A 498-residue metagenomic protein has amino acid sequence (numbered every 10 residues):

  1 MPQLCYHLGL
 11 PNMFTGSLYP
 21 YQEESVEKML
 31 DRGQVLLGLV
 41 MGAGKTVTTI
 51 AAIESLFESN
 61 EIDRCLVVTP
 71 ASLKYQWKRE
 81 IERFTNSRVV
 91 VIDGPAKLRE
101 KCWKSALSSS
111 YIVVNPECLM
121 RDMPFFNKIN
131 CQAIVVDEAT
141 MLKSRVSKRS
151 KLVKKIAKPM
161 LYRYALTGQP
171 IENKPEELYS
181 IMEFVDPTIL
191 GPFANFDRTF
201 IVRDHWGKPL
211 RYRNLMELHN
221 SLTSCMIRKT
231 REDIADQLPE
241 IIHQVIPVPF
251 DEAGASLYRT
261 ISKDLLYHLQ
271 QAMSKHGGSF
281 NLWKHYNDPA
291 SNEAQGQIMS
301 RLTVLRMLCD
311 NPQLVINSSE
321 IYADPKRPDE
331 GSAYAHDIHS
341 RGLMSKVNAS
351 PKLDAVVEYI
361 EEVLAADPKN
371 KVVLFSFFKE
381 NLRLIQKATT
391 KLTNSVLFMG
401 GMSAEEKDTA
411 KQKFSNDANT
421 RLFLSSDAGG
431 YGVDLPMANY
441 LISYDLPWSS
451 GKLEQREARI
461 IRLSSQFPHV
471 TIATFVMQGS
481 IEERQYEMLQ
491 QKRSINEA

Functional and structural regions predicted by a protein language model:
P2-G38: Conserved pre-motif I regulatory segment
A43-G44, T48, I53, F57 (+4 more regions): Conserved Helicase C-terminal RecA-like lobe
T48, E61-R83, E172-E177, F377-E380: Conserved Walker A/P-loop ATP-binding site and its immediately adjacent core in helicase/helicase-like ATPase domains
I62-R64, R83-N86, L107-S108, A133 (+5 more regions): Conserved P-loop NTPase motor "coupling/switch" region that bridges the ATPase
L73-A96, I189: Conserved helix-turn-beta segment of the N-terminal RecA-like "Helicase ATP-binding" lobe in SF1/SF2 helicases
K97-C131, S144: Conserved helix/coil segment N-terminal to the catalytic DExD/H
M120-P124, N173-P175, L382-Q386, D408 (+2 more regions): SF2 helicase motor core recognition
W448-Q455, I461-A498: A conserved SF2-helicase RecA2
